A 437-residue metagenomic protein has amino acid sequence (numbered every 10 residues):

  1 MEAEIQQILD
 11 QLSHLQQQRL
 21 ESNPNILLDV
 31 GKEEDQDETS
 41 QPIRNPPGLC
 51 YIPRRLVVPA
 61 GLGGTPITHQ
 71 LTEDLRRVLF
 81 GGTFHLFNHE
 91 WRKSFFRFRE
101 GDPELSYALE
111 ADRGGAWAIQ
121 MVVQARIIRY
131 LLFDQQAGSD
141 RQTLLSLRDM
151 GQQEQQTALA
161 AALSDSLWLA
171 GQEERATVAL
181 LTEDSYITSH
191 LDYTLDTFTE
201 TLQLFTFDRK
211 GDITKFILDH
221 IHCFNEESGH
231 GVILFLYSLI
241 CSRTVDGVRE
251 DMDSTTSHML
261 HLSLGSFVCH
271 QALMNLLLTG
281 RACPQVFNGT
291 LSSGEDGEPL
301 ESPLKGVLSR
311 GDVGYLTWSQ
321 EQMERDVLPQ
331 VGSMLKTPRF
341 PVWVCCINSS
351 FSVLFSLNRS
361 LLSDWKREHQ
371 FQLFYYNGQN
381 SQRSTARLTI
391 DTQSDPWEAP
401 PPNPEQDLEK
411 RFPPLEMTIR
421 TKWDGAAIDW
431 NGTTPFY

Functional and structural regions predicted by a protein language model:
M1-I52: Long, low-complexity intrinsically disordered regions in eukaryotic nuclear regulators
C50, V57-R113, I119, Q124 (+1 more regions): Cysteine-dependent deubiquitinase/ubiquitin-like isopeptidase catalytic cores across multiple families
